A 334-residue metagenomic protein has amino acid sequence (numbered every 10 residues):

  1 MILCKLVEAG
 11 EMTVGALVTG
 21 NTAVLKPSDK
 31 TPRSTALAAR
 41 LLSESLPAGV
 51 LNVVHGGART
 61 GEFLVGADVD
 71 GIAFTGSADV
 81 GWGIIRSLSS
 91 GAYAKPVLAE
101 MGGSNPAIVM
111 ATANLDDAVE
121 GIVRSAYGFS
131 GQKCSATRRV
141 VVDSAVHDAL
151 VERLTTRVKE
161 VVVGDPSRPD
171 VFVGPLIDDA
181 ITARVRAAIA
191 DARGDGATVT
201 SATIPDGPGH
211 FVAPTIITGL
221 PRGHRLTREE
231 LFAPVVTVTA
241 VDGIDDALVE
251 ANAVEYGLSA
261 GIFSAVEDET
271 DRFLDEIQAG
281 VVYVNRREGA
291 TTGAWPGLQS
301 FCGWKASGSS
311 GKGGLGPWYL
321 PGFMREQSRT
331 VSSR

Functional and structural regions predicted by a protein language model:
M1-D117, V241, S310: Rossmann-like NAD(P) dinucleotide-binding subdomain of oxidoreductase/dehydrogenase enzymes
L17, R193, Q278: Anion (oxyanion) recognition and catalysis
T22-V24, V199, V281: A short hydrophobic/small-residue beta-strand
K30, R59, D79, N114 (+5 more regions): Residue-level recognition of oxygen-bearing side chains
S45-L46, G71, D79-P221, I244-D245 (+2 more regions): ALDH superfamily catalytic-core signature
V65-G66, M101-G103, K133-S135, P169-V171 (+2 more regions): Short glycine-enriched loop/turn motifs at secondary-structure junctions
V69, I108, T156, V162-V163 (+3 more regions): Conserved C-terminal structural/oligomerization subdomain of aldehyde/semialdehyde dehydrogenase
